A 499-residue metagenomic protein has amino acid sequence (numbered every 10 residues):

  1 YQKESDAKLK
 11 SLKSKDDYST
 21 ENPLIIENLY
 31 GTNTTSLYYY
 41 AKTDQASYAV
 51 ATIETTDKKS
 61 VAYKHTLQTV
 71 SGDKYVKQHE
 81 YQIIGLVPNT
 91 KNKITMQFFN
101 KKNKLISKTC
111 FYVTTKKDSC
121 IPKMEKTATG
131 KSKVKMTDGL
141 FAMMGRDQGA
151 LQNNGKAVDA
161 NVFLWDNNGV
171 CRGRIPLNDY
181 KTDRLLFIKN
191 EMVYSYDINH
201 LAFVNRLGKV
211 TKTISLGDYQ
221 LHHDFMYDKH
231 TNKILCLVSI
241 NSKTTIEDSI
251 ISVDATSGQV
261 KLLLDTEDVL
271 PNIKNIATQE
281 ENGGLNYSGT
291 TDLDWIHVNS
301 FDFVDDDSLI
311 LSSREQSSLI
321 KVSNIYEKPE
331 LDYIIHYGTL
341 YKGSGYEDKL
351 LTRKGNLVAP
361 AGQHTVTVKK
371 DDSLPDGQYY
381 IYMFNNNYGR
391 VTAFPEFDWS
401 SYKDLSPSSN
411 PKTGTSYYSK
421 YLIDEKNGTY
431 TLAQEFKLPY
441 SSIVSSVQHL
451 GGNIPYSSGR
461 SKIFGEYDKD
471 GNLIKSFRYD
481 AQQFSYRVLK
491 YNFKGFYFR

Functional and structural regions predicted by a protein language model:
Y1-T55, V76-E80, I84-K91, T95-R499: Histidine-/acidic-rich catalytic cores in large beta-rich domains
K59-K74: Solvent-exposed serine/threonine-rich low-complexity stretches and specific carbohydrate-binding patches
